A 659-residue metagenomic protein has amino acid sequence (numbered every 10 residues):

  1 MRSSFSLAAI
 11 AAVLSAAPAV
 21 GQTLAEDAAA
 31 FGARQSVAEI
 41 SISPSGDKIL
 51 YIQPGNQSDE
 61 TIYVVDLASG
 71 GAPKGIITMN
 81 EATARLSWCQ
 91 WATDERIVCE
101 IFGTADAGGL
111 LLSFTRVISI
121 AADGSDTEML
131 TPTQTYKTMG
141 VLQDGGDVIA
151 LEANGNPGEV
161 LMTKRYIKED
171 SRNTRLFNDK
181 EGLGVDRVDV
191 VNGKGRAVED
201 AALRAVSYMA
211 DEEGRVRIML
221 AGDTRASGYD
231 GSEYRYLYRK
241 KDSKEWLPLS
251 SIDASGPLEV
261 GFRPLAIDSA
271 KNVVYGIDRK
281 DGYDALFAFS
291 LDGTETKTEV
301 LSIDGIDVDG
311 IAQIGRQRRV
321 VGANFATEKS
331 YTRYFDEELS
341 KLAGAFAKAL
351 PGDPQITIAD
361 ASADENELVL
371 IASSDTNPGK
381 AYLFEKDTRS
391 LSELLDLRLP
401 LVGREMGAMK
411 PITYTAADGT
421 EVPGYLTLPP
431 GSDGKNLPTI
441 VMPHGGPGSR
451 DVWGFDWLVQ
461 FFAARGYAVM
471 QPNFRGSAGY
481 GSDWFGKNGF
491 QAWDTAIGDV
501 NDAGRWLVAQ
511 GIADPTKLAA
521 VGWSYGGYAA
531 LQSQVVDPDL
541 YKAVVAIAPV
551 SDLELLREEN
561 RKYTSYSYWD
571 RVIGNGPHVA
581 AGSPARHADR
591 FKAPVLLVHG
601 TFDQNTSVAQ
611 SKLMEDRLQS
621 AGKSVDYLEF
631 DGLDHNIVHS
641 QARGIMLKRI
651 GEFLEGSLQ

Functional and structural regions predicted by a protein language model:
M1-L7: Bacterial N-terminal signal peptides that target proteins for export
A9, V13-L14, G21-E367, D375-N377 (+1 more regions): Beta-propeller folds
I42, Y51, W91, Y414 (+5 more regions): Conserved hydrophobic/aromatic "anchor" residues that stabilize well-ordered secondary structure elements
A205, G282-D284, D307-D309, E328-S330 (+12 more regions): Flexible loop/turn segments at secondary-structure boundaries
K244, S251-L265, D387-A408, L458: Beta-propeller and related beta-repeat scaffolds in trafficking/envelope systems
I277-E295, E299-V308, G315-R318, A349 (+6 more regions): Alpha/beta-hydrolase-fold serine-hydrolase catalytic core, especially in secreted/extracellular enzymes
P400-T516, W523-S524, L556-Y563: Cap/lid segment of the alpha/beta-hydrolase catalytic domain
F474-Q659: Active-site-proximal cap/loop segments of hydrolase catalytic domains
